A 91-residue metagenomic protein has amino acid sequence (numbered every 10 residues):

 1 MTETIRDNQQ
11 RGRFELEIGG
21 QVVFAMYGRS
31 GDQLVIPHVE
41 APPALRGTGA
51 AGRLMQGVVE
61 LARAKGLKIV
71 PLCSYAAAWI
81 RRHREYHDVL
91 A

Functional and structural regions predicted by a protein language model:
M1-V39: N-terminal first-folded block
V39-R46: A short, internal acetyl-CoA/4′-phosphopantetheine-binding micro-motif in the GNAT/acyltransferase core
G47-V58: Conserved acetyl-CoA-binding loop-helix of GNAT-fold acetyltransferases
G57-A91: C-terminal structural segments of small proteins and small subunits
